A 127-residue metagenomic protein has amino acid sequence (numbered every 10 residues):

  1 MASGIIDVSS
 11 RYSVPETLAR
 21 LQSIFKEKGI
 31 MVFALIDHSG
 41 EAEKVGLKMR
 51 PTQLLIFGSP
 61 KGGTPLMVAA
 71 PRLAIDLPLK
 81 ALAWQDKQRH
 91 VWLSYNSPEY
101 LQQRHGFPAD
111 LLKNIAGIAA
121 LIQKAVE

Functional and structural regions predicted by a protein language model:
M1-G29: Terminal, regulation- and interaction-focused segments at domain boundaries
A2-S3, K26, K48-R50, D86: Short glycine-enriched loop/turn motifs at secondary-structure junctions
F33-L79: Compact, glycine-rich, soluble single-domain proteins
K80-P108: Beta-strand/loop substructures that line and gate deep hydrophobic ligand-binding cavities in soluble
Q103-E127: Well-ordered alpha/beta subsegment
